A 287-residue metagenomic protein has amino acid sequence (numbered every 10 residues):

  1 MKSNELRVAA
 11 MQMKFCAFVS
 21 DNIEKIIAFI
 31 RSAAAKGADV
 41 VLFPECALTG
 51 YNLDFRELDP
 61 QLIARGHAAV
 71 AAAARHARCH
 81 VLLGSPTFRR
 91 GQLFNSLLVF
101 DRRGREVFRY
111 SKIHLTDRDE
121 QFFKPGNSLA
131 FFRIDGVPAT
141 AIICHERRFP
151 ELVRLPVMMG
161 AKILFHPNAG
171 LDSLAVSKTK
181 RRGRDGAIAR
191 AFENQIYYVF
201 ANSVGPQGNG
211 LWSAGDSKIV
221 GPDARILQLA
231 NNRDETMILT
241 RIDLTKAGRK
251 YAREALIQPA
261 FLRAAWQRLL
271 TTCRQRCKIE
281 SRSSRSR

Functional and structural regions predicted by a protein language model:
K2-K14: Short beta-strand segments enriched in small/hydrophobic residues
A9, L98-F100, F108, K218 (+1 more regions): Conserved hydrophobic/aromatic positions in well-ordered beta-strands
C16-S20, I27-R103, V107-R109, L171-I196: Cys-nucleophile CN-hydrolase/nitrilase-fold catalytic domain and related Cys-dependent amidase chemistry that acts on
D21-R31, R147-R154: Short, acidic/polar
T49, L98, Y110-T116, K218 (+1 more regions): Short beta->alpha transition motifs characteristic of CBS
I63-L82, R148-T236: CN hydrolase (nitrilase-like) catalytic-core segments centered on the catalytic cysteine and neighboring Lys/Glu
F88-N168, D172-A189, A252-I257: Active-site catalytic loop in hydrolytic enzyme cores
F131, S203-R287: C-terminal beta-strand edge segments of enzyme domains
